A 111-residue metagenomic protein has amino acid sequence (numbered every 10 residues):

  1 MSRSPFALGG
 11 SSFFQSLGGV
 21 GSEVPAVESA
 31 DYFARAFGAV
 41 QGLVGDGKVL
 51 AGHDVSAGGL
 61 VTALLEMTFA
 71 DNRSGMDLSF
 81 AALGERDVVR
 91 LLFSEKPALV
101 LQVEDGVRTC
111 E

Functional and structural regions predicted by a protein language model:
M1-V27, Q41, D105: Mobile "lid/hinge" segments at catalytic clefts and subdomain interfaces of large enzymes
S22-P25, Y32-E111: Glycine-/charge-enriched secondary-structure boundary and capping motifs
